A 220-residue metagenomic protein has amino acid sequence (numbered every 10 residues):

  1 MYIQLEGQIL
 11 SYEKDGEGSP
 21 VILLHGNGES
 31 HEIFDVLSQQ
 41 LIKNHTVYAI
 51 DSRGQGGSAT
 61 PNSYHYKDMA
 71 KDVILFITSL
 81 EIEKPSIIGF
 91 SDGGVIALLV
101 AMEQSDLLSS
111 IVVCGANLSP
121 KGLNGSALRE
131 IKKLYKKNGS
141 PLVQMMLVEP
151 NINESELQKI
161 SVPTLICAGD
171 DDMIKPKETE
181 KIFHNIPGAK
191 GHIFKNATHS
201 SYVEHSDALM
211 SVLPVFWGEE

Functional and structural regions predicted by a protein language model:
Q8-A59: Conserved HGGG/HGGXW glycine-rich cap/lid loop of the alpha/beta-hydrolase fold
V36, Y48, S52-S86, S211: Active-site loop/oxyanion-hole signature of alpha/beta-hydrolase fold enzymes
E83-K121: Conserved hydrolase catalytic core segment
P141-E156: Active-site nucleophile elbow and catalytic-triad environment of alpha/beta-hydrolase enzymes
I160, I166-A168: Short beta-strand/loop motif that positions the catalytic acidic residue of the alpha/beta-hydrolase fold
M173-E178: Conserved alpha/beta-hydrolase "acid-adjacent" motif
T179-S200: Catalytic histidine neighborhood in serine/cysteine hydrolases with alpha/beta-hydrolase-type architecture
N196-E220: Catalytic active-site module of serine/aspartate enzymes centered on a nucleophile-bearing elbow/loop
